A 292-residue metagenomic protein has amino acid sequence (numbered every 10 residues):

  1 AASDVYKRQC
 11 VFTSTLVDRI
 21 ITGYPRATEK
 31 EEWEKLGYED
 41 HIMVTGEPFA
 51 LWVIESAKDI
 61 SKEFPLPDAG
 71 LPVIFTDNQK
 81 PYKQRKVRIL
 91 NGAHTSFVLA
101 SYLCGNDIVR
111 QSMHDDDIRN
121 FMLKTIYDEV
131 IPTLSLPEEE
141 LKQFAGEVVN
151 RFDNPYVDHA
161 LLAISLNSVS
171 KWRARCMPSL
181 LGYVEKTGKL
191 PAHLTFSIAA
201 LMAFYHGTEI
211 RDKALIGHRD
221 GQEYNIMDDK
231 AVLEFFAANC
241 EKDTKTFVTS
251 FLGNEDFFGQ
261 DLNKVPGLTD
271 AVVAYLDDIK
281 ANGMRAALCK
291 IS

Functional and structural regions predicted by a protein language model:
S3-S292: Substrate/ligand-engaging "lid" and interaction regions
